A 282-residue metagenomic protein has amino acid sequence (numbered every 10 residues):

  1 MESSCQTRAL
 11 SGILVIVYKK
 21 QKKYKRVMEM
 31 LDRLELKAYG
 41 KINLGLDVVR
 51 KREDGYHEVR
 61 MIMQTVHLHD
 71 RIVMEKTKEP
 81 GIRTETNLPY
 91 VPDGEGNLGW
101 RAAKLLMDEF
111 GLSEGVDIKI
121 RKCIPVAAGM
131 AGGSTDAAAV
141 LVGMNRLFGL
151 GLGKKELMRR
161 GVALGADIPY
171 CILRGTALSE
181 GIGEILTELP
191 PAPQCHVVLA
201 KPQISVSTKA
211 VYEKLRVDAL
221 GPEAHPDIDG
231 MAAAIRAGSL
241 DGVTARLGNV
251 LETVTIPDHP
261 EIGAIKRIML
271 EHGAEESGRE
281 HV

Functional and structural regions predicted by a protein language model:
I13-K19, Y24-R26: Short, positively charged and aromatic/hydrophobic N-terminal segments
V17, M28-A128, R146, L150-M158 (+2 more regions): ATP-binding N-lobe of GHMP and related small-molecule kinases
Q64-T65, V162-A163, P169-I172, E188-P193 (+1 more regions): Solvent-exposed alpha-helices and their adjacent loops that cap or buttress functional pockets in soluble metabolic
G115, A137, L141-L178: Contiguous, small/hydrophobic- and glycine-enriched helical/loop subdomains that border and often "cap" functional
K119-F148, A166, A274-V282: Glycine/serine-rich anion-binding loops at beta->alpha junctions that coordinate negatively charged ligand groups
L173, L178-E276: Conserved, helical-rich catalytic subdomain that frames metal- and/or nucleotide-binding sites in enzyme alpha/beta
